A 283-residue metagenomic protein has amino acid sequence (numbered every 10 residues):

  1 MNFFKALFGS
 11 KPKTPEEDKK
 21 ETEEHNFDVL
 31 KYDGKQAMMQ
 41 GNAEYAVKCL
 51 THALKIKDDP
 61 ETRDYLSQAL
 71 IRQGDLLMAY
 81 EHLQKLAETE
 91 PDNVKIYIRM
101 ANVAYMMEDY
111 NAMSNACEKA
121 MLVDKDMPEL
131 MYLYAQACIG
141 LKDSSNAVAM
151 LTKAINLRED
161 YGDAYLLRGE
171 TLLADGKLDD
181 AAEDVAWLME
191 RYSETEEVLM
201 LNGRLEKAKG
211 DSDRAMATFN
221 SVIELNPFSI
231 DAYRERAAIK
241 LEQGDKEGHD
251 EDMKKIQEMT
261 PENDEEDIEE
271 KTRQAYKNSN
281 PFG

Functional and structural regions predicted by a protein language model:
L7-V29, H52: TPR-adjacent "capping" and linker segments in tetratricopeptide-repeat scaffold/adaptor proteins
F27, P60-T62, V94-K95, Y110 (+5 more regions): Helix-start (N-cap) detector for alpha-helical repeat units in TPR-like alpha-solenoids, especially tetratricopeptide
Y32, Y65-L66, R99, L133 (+3 more regions): Canonical tetratricopeptide repeat
M39-Q40, R72-D75, M106-M107, G140-L141 (+4 more regions): Register position in tetratricopeptide repeats
H52-A53, K85-L86, K119-A120, K153-A154 (+3 more regions): Canonical positions in the second alpha-helix
K55-I56, T89-E90, V123, L157 (+3 more regions): Structural marker of alpha-solenoid helical repeat scaffolds
